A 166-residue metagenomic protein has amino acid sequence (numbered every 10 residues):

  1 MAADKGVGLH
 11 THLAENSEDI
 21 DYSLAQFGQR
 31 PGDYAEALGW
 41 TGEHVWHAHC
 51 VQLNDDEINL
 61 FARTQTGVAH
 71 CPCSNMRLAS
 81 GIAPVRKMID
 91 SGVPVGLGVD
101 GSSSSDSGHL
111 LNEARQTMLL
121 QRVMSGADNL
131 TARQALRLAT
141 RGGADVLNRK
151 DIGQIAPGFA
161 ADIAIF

Functional and structural regions predicted by a protein language model:
M1-G67, A79-V95: Histidine/acidic residue-rich metal-binding segments in metalloenzymes
E15, P72-M76, G101-S103: Short, acidic/turn-prone active-site loops that include or flank metal/cofactor- and phosphate-binding residues
D19, S23, P72-S74, G126 (+1 more regions): Glycine-rich, flexible loop/turn motifs
A37-H44, R86-F166: His/Asp/Glu-enriched, well-ordered alpha-helical/loop segment that forms or immediately abuts the divalent-metal
A48, N75-M76, L130: Residue-level marker of alpha-helix boundaries and capping positions
C50-N54, S74, K150: Short beta->alpha connector loops
A69-C71, F166: Replace "UDP/GDP/ADP/TDP-sugars" with "nucleotide-sugars
R77-S80, D106: Secondary-structure boundary/capping motif
